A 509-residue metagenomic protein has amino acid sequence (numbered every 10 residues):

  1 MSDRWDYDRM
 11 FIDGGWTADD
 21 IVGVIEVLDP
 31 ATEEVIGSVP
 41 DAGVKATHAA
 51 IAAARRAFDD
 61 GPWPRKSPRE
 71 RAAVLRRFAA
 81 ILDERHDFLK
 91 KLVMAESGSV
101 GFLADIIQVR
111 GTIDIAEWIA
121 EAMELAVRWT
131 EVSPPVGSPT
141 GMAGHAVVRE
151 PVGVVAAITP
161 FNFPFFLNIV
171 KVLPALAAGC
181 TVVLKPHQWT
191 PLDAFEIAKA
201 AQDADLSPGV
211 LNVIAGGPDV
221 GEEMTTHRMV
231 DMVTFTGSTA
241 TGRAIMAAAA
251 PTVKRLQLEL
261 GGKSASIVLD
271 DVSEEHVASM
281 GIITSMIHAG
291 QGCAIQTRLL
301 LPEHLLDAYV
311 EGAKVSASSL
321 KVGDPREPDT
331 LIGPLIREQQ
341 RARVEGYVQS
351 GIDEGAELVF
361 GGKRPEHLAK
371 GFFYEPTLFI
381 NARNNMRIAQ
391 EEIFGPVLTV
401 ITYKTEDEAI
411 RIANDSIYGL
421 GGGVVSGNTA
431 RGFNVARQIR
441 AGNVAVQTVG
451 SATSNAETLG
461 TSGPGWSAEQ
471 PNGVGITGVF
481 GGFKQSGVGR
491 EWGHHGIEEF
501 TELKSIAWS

Functional and structural regions predicted by a protein language model:
M1-T32, A57, F500: Hydrophobic face of amphipathic alpha-helices that form TPR/SEL1-like repeat modules and related alpha-solenoid
A18-D20, V24-I25, P40-K45, V272: A short acidic/small-residue loop/turn micro-motif
T32-S38, L206, V230, I267 (+5 more regions): Conserved C-terminal structural/oligomerization subdomain of aldehyde/semialdehyde dehydrogenase
E33, R71, V93, G179 (+8 more regions): Residue-level signal for inorganic ion chemistry
I36-A42, D59-W63, A156-A157, S266-L269 (+5 more regions): Short, well-ordered beta-strand elements within core beta-sheets of diverse protein domains
I36-V127: Glycine-rich loop-to-alpha-helix module at the N-terminal edge of alpha/beta enzyme cores
R128-H276, Y403, S426: Rossmann-like NAD(P) dinucleotide-binding subdomain of oxidoreductase/dehydrogenase enzymes
A240-R383, V446: ALDH superfamily catalytic-core signature
